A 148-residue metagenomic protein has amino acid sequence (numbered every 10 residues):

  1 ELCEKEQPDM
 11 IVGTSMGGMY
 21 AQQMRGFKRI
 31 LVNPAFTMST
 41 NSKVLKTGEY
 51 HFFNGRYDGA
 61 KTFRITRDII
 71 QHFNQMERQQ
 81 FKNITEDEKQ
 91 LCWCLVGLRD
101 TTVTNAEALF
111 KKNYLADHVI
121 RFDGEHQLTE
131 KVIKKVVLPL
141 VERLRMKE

Functional and structural regions predicted by a protein language model:
E1-K5, H126: Active-site catalytic motif of lipid deacylating hydrolases and related acyltransferases
Q7-M10, L91-W93: Short active-site oxyanion
D9-V12, K28-I30: Residue in the alpha/beta-hydrolase core beta-strand immediately N-terminal to the catalytic nucleophile
V12-A21: Gly/Ala-rich beta-loop-alpha elbow adjacent to hydrolase catalytic centers
M24-R25: Aromatic pocket-lining residues of Rossmann-like dinucleotide-binding sites
K28-I30, P34-E148: The alpha/beta-hydrolase serine catalytic core
